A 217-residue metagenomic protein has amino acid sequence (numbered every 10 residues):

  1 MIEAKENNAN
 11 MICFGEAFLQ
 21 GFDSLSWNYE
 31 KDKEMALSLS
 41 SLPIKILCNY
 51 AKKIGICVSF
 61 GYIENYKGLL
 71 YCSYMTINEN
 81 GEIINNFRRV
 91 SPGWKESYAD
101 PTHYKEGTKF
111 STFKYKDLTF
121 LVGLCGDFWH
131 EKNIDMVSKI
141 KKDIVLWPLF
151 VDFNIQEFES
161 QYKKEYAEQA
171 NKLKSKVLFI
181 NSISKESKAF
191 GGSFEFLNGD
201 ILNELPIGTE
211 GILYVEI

Functional and structural regions predicted by a protein language model:
M1-I12, K132-S138: Short amphipathic alpha-helices and their capping/turn segments at secondary-structure boundaries
N10-E16, C57-Y62: Short beta-strand segments at enzyme active-site cores
A17-M35, L39, L70: Metal-dependent catalytic neighborhoods of phosphoester/phosphodiester hydrolases
L19-Q20, Y66, I83, D152-F153 (+1 more regions): Glycine-rich nucleotide phosphate-binding loop and flanking beta-alpha elements of Rossmann-like dinucleotide-binding
A36-S59, W129-L213: CN hydrolase (nitrilase-like) catalytic-core segments centered on the catalytic cysteine and neighboring Lys/Glu
N65-I140, I144, N154-K163, E168: Active-site catalytic loop in hydrolytic enzyme cores
